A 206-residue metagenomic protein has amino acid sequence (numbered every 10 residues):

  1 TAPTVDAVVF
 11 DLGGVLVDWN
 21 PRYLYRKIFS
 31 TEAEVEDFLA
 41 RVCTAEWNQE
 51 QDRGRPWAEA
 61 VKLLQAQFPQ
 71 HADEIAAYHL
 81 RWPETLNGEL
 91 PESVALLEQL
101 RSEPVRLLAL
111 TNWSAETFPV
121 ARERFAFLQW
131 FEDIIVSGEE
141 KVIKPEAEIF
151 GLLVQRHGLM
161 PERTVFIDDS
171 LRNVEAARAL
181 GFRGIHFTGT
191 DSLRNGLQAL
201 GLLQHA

Functional and structural regions predicted by a protein language model:
T1-V8, S114-A206: Asp-based, Mg2+/Mn2+-dependent phosphohydrolase catalytic module
A2-A95, S102, S114-T117: N-terminal helical cap/lid subdomain that shapes the substrate entry/recognition surface in HAD-like hydrolases
D11-G14, G54, L100, A109 (+2 more regions): Generic structural signal for small/hydrophobic residues in well-ordered secondary structure, especially within
D18, A109-T111, H186: Hydrophobic residues in well-ordered beta-strands that form the structural core
W47, V105-R106, L202: Generic structural signal for secondary-structure transition and capping sites
E89, L110, V142: Residue-level marker of regulatory loop/turn positions in helix-turn-helix DNA-binding domains and in histidine
S102-P104, G181: Glycine-centered short loops/turns at secondary-structure junctions
